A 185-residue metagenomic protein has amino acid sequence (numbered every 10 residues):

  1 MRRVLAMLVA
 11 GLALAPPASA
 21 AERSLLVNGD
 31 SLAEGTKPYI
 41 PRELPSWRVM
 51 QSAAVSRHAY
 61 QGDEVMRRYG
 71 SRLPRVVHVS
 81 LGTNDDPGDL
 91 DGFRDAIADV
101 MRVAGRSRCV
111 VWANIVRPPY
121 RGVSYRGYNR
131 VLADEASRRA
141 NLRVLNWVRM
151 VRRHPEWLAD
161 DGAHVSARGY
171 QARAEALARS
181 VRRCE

Functional and structural regions predicted by a protein language model:
M1-L5: Bacterial N-terminal signal peptides that target proteins for export
A6-A15: Bacterial N-terminal signal peptides
P16-A21: Sec/Tat signal peptide C-region and signal peptidase I cleavage site
E22-D99, P119-G127: Conserved SGNH/GDSL esterase-like catalytic core that processes O-acyl groups on lipids and polysaccharides
N28-D30, A113, L145: Active-site flanking residues adjacent to catalytic metal/cofactor-binding acidic residues
S80, A113-N114: Alpha/beta-hydrolase-fold catalytic nucleophile elbow
G105-C109: A short helix->loop->beta-strand "cap" motif at the edges of active sites that frequently abuts
P118-E185: Catalytic His-Asp segment of secreted/periplasmic serine-dependent ester chemistry enzymes
